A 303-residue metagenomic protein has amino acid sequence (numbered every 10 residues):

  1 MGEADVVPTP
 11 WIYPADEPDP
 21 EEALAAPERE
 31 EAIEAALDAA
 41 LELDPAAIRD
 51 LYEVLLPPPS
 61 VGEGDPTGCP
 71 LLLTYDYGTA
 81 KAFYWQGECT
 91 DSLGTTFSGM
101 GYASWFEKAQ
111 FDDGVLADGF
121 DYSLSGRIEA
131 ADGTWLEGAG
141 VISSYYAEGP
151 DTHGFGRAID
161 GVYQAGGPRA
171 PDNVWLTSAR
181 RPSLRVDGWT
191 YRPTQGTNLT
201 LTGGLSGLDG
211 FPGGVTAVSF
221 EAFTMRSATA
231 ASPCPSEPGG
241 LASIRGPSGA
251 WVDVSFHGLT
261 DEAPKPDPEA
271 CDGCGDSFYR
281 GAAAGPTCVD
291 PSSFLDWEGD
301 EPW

Functional and structural regions predicted by a protein language model:
M1-W303: Low-complexity, intrinsically disordered segments exposed to solvent
